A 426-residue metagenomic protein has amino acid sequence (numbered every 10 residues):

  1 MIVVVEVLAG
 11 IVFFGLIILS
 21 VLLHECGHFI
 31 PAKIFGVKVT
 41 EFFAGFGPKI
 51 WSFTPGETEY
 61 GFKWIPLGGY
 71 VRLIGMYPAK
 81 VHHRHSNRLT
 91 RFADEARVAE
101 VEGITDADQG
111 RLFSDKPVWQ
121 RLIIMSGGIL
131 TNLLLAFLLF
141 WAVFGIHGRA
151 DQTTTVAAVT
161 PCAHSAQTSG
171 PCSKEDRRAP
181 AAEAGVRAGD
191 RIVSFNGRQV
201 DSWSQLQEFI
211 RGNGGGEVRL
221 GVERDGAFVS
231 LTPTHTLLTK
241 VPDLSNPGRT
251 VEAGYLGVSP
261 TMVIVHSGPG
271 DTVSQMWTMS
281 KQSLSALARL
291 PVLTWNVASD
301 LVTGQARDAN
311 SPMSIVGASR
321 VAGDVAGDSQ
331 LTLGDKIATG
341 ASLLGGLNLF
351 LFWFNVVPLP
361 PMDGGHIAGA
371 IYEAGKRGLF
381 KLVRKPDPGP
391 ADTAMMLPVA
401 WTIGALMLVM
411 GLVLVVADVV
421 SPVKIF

Functional and structural regions predicted by a protein language model:
V4-I104, L351-K381: Small-residue-rich helix-interface/hinge motifs
H24, F62, G128, A181 (+8 more regions): Terminal peptide-recognition signature
I34, T58, G69, L73-M76 (+3 more regions): Internal alpha-helical transmembrane segments
A79-R97, Q152-T153, N310-V325, G411-F426: Hydrophobic alpha-helical transmembrane segments and immediately flanking/interface helices in integral membrane
D108-K116, A163-S165, D243-W353, I371-L397 (+2 more regions): Functional transmembrane alpha-helices
R177, A181-W203: Conserved PDZ fold ligand-binding element
R187, V193-S194, Q207-E252: PDZ-domain C-terminal substructure recognizer with occasional recognition of PDZ-binding tails
A394-D418: Final/C-terminal transmembrane alpha-helix of multipass membrane proteins
